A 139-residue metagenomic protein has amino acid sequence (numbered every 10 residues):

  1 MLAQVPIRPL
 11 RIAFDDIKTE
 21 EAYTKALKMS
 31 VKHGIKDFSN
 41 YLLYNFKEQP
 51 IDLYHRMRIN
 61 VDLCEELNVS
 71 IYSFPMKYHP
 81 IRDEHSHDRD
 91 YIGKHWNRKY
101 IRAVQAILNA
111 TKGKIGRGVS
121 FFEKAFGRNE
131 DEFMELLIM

Functional and structural regions predicted by a protein language model:
M1-S86: Conserved AdoMet/S-adenosylmethionine-binding subsite of the radical SAM
Y44-I51, L67-M134: Flexible glycine/acidic-rich beta-alpha junction loops that bind and position SAM and/or redox cofactors in anaerobic
I138-M139: Long C-terminal interaction/binding lobes of large macromolecular proteins
